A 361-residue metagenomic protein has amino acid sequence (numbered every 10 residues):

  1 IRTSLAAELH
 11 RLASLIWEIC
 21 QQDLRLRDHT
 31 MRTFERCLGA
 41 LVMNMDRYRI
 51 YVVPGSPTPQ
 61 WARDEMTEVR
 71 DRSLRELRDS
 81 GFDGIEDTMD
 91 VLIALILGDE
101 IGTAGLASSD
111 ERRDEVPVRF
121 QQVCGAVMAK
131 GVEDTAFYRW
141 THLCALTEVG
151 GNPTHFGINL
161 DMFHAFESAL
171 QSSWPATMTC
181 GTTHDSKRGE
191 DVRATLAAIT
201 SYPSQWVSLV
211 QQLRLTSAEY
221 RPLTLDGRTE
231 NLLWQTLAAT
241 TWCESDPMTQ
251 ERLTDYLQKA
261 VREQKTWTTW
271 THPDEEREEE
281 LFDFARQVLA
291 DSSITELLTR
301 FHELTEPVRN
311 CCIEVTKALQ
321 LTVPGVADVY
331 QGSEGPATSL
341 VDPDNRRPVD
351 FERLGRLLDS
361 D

Functional and structural regions predicted by a protein language model:
I1-D361: Catalytic cores of glycan-processing enzymes that make or break glycosidic bonds
